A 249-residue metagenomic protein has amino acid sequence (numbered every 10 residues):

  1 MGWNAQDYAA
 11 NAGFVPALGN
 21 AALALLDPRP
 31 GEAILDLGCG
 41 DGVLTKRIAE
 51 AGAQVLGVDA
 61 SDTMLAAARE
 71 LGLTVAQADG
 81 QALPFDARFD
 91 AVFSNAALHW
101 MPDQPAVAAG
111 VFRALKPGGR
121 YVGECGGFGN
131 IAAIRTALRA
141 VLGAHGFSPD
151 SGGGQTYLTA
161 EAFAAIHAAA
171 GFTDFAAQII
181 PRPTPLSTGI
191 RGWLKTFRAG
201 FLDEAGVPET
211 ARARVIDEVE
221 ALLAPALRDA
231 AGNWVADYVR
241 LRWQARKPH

Functional and structural regions predicted by a protein language model:
M1-E32, V43-R47, M64-A67: Conserved class I S-adenosyl-L-methionine
A33-L83: Class I SAM-dependent methyltransferase SAM/SAH-binding core
Q81-V92: A short acidic, Gly/Pro-enriched loop at the edge of an enzyme's catalytic core that lines a small-molecule cofactor
A91-Q104, C125: A short SAM/SAH-binding and catalytic strip from SAM-dependent methyltransferases
P105-R120: A short glycine-rich, Lys/Arg-flanked "PGG" loop and its adjoining helix->strand segment in the class I
V122-H145: Conserved class I S-adenosyl-L-methionine
T156-A170: Short alpha-helix
F175-A231: C-terminal helical/coil "lid" or tail adjacent to the Rossmann-like core of SAM-dependent
